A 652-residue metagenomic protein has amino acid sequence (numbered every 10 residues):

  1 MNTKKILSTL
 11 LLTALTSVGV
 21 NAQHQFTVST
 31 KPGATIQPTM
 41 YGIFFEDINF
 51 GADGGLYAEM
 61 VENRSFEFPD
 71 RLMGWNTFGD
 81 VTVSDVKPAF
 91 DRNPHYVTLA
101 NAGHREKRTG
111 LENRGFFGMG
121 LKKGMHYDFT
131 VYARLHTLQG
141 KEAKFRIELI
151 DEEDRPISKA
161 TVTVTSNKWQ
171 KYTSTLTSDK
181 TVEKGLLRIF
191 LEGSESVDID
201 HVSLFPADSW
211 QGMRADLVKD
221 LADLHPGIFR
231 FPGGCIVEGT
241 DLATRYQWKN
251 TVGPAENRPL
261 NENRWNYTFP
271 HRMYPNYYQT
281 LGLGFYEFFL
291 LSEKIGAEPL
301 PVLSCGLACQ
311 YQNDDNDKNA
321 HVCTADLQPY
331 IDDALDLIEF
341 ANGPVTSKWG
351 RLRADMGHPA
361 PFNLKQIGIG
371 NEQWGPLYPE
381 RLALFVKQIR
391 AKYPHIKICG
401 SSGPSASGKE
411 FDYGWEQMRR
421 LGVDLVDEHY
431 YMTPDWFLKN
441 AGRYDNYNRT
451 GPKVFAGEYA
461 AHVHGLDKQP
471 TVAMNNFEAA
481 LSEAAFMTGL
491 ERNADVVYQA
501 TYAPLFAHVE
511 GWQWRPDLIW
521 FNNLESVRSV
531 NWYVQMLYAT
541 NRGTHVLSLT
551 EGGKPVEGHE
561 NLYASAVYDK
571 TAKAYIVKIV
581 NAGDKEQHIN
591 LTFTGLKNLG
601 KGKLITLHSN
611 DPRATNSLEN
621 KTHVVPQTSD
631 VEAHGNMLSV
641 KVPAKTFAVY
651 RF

Functional and structural regions predicted by a protein language model:
Q23-T280, E298-L300, N313-Q328, N371 (+7 more regions): Extracellular and organelle-lumenal recognition/adhesion modules and their flexible linkers in secreted
I43, V131, H225, S292 (+6 more regions): Conserved, mostly hydrophobic/aromatic
K123-M125, H545-A582: Surface beta-strand/loop "capping" patches
Y132-L138, T177, T540, V580-A582 (+1 more regions): Solvent-exposed strand-to-loop "edge" motifs in beta-rich extracellular domains
D179, G185-L186, P206-P226, L281-L291 (+5 more regions): An active-site-proximal structural segment forming one wall of the substrate-binding cleft that immediately precedes
E192, P232-G233, C305, Q310 (+2 more regions): Active-site groove signature of glycoside hydrolases
K387-Q388, P394-K397, W415-M418, D424-N541 (+3 more regions): Catalytic-core region of carbohydrate-active enzymes that cleave or remodel glycosidic bonds
A582-F652: C-terminal beta-sandwich/jelly-roll accessory domains of carbohydrate-active enzymes
